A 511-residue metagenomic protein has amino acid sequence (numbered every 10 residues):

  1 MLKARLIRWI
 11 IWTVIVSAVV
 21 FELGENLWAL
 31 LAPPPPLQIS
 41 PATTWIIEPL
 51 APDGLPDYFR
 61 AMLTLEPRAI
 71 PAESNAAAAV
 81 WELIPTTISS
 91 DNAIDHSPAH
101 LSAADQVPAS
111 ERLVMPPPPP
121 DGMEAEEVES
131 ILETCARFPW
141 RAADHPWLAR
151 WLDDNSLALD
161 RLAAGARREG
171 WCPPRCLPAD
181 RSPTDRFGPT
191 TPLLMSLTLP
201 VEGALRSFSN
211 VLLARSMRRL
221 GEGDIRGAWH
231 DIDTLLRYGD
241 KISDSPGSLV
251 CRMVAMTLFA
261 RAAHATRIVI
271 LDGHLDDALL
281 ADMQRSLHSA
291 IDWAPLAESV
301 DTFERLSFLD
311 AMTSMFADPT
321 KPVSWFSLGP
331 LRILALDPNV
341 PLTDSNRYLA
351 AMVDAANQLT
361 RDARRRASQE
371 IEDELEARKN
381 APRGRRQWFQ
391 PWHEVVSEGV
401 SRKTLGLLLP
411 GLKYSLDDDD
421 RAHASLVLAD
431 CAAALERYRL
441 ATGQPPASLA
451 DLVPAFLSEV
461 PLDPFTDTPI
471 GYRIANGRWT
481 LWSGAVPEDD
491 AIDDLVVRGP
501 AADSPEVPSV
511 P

Functional and structural regions predicted by a protein language model:
L2-P511: Short acidic linear motifs
